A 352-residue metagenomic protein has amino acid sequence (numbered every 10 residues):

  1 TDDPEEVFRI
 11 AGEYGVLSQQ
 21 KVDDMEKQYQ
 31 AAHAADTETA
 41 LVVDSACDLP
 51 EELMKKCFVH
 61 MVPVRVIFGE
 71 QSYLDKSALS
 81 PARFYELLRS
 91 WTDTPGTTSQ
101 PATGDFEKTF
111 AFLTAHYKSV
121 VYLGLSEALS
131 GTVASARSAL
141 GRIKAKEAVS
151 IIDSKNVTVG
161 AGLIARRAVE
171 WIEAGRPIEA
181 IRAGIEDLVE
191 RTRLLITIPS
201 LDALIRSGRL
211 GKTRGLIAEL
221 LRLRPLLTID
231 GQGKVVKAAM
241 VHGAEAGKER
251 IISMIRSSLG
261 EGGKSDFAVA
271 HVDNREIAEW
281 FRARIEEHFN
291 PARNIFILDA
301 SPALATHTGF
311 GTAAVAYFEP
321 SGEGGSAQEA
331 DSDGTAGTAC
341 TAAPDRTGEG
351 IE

Functional and structural regions predicted by a protein language model:
T1, Q28, A34-A40, A46-H60 (+6 more regions): Mixed-charge interfacial surface used for oligomerization/domain docking and macromolecular partner engagement
T1-A35, T197: Extended amphipathic alpha-helical scaffolds
E5, G104-E107, A111, K248-R256: Amphipathic, non-transmembrane alpha-helical secondary structure
V16, H116-S119, G263, P291: Short loop/turn motifs at secondary-structure junctions
A40-D105: N-terminal glycine-rich anion-binding loop in soluble enzyme alpha/beta folds
R89-W91, Y117-Y122, R142-D153, I297: Glycine/charged-rich beta-loop-alpha catalytic/anionic-binding loops adjacent to active sites
S90-D93, T97-S138, R182, V189: Glycine-rich phosphate- or other oxyanion-binding loops that anchor nucleotides, phosphorylated ligands
